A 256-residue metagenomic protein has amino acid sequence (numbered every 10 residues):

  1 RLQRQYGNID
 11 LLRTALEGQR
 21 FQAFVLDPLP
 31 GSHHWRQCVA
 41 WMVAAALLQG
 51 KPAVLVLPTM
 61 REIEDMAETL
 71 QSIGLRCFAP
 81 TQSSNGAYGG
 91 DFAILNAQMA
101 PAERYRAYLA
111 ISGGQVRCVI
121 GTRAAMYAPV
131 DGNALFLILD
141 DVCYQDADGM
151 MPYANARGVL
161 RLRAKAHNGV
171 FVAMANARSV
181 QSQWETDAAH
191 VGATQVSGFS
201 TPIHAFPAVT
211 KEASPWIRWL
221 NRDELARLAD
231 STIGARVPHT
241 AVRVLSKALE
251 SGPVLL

Functional and structural regions predicted by a protein language model:
L2-R36, V172, N176-L256: Conserved interdomain linker/interface between the two RecA-like ATPase lobes of SF2 helicase motors
W35-Q49, Q71: Walker A/P-loop NTP-binding motif
K51-T59, A93-L95, P253-L256: Conserved RecA-like ASCE P-loop NTPase motor core of nucleic-acid helicases/translocases
T59-I63, Q98-P101, A125-Y127, D141-Y144 (+2 more regions): Conserved nucleotide-binding/hydrolysis micro-motifs of P-loop NTPases
R61-A87: Conserved helicase motor "Helicase C" RecA-like lobe of SF1/SF2 P-loop NTPases
T69, S83-V119: Conserved motor-coupling elements within RecA-like helicase/translocase cores
A93-P101, C143-Y153, R227-I233: Flexible beta-alpha connector loops of hexameric P-loop NTPases
A125-H167, F171-V172: SF2 helicase catalytic motif II
